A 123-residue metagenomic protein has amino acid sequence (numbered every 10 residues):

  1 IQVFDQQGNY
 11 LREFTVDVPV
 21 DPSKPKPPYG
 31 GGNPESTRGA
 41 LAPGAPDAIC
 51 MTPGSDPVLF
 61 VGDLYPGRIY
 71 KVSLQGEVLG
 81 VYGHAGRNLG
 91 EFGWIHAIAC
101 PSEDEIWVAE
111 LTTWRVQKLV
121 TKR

Functional and structural regions predicted by a protein language model:
I1-R123: Eukaryotic scaffold repeat domains enriched in small/polar residues
